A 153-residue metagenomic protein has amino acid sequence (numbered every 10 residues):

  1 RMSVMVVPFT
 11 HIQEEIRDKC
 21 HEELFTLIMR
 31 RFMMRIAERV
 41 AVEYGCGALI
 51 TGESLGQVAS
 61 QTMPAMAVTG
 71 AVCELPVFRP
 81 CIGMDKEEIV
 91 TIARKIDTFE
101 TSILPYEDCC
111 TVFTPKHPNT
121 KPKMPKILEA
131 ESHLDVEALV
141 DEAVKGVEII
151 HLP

Functional and structural regions predicted by a protein language model:
R1-K19, Y106-C109: A conserved beta-strand->alpha-helix junction
M2, C46, T62, M66-L75 (+1 more regions): Peripheral terminal appendages
V7-T10, T51-G52, P80, I103-L104 (+1 more regions): Generic beta-strand/beta-sheet core signal
Q13-T91, K95-I96, L139, A143-E148: Active-site adenylate/phosphate-handling loop in enzymes that bind or generate adenylated species
